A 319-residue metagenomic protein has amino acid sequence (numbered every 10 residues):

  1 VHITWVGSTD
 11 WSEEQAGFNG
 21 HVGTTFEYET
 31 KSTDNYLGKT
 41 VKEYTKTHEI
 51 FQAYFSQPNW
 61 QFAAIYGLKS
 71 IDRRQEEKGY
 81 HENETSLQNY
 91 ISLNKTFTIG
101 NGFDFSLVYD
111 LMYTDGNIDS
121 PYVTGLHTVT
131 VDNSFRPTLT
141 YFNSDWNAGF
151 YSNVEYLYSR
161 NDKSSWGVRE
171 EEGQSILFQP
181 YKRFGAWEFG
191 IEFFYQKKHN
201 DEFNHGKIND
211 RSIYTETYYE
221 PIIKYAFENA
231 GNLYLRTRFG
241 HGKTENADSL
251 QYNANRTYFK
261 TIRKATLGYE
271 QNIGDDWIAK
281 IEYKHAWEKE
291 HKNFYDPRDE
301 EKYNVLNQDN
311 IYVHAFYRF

Functional and structural regions predicted by a protein language model:
V1, G38-T47, G79-Q88, V123-S134 (+5 more regions): Replace "Gram-negative outer membrane beta-barrel proteins" with "bacterial and organellar outer membrane beta-barrel
V1-S56, A64: Outer-membrane beta-barrel initiation region
H2-S8, G23-K31, I65-I71, Y90 (+9 more regions): Outer-membrane beta-barrel pore domains and translocons
I3-E13, E49-Q57, N89-K95, F135-N143 (+4 more regions): Residues on the lipid-exposed face of transmembrane beta-strands in outer-membrane beta-barrel proteins
S12-V22, P58-I65, I99-L107, S144-V154 (+3 more regions): Repeated loop/turn-to-beta-strand initiation elements of outer-membrane beta-barrel proteins
E29-K39, I71-G79, T114-Y122, S159-E171 (+3 more regions): Outer-membrane beta-barrel proteins
D104-S106, T138-S249: Detector for outer-membrane/organellar transmembrane beta-barrel domains, recognizing the amphipathic beta-strand
Y283-H285, Y303-F319: Outer-membrane beta-barrel "beta-signal"
